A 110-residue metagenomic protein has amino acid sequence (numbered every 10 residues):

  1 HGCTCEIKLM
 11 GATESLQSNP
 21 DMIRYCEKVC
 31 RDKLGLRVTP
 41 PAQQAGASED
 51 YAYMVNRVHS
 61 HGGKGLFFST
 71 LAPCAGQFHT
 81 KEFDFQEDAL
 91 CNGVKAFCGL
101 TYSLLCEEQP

Functional and structural regions predicted by a protein language model:
H1-P110: Metal-dependent amide/peptide-bond hydrolase catalytic core, centered on the "pita-bread" metallohydrolase fold
